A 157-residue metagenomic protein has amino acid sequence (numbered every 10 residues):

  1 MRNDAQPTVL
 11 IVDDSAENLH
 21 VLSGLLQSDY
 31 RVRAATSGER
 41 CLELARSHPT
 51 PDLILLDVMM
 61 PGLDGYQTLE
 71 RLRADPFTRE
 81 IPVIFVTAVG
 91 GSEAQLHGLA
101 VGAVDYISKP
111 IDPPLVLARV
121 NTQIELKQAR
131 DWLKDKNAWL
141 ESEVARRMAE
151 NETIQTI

Functional and structural regions predicted by a protein language model:
D4-P7, A16-A34: Two-component/phosphorelay signaling modules centered on CheY-like receiver
H20, Q67, R79, G90-D105: Alpha4 helix (beta4-alpha4-beta5 surface) of REC/receiver domains from two-component response regulators
A34-E43, G65: Helix N-cap/capping motif at the beta->alpha junctions
E43-A45, Y66-R79: Short amphipathic alpha-helix used as the core "switch/output" element in two-component signaling
P49-L56: Active-site beta3 strand of CheY-like receiver
M60-G62, R79, G91, K109-P110: The feature encodes the CheY-like receiver
P110-V120, I124: C-terminal output helix
